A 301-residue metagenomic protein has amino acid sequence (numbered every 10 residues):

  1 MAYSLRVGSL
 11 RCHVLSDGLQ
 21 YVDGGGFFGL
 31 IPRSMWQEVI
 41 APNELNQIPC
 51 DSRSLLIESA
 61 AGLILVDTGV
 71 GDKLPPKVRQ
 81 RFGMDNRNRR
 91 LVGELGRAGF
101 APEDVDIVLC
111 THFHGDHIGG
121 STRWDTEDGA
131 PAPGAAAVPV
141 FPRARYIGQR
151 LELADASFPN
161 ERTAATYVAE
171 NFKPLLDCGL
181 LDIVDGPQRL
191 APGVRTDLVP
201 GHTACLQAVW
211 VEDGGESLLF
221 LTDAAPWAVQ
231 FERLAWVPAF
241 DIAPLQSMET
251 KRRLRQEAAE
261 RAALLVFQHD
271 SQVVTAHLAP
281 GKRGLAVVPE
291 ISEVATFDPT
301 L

Functional and structural regions predicted by a protein language model:
A2-A98, A208-D223, W227: Conserved beta-strand hairpin/beta-sheet module of binuclear metal-dependent hydrolase folds, prominently
D17-G18, T68-G71, F113, L151-E152 (+3 more regions): Active-site metal-binding loops of divalent metal-dependent hydrolases
I64-V66, L109, Y146, L218-F220 (+1 more regions): Residue-level marker for buried hydrophobic side chains located in beta-strands that build the well-ordered beta-sheet
P75-R79, P159, F231-A235: Short acidic, glycine/proline-rich loop/turn micro-motifs
F82-G93, G214-L301: Cap/insert and terminal regions of metallo-dependent hydrolase folds
N86-F100, D104, A130-L198, T203 (+1 more regions): Metallo-beta-lactamase
V105-D116: Metallo-beta-lactamase
I118-A130, H277-A279: Metal-dependent catalytic neighborhoods of phosphoester/phosphodiester hydrolases
